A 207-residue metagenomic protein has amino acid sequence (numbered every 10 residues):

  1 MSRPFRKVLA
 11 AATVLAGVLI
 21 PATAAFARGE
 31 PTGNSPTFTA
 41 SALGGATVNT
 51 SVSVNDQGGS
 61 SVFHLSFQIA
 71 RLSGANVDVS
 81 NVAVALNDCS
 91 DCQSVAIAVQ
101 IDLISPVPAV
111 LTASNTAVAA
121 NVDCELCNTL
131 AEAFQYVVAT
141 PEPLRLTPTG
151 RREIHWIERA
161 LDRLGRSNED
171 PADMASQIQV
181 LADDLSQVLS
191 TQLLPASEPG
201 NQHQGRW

Functional and structural regions predicted by a protein language model:
S2-A27: Secretory targeting and sorting signals
R28-W207: Low-complexity repeat regions of mature extracellularly deployed or surface/particle-associated proteins
